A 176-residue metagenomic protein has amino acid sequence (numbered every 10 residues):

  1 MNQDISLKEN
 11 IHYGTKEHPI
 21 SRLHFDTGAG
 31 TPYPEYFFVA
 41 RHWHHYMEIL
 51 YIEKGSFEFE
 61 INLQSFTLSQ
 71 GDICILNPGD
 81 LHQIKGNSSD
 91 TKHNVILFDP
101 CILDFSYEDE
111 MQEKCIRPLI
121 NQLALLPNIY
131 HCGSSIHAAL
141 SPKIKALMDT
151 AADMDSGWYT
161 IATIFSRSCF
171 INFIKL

Functional and structural regions predicted by a protein language model:
M1-D72, E113-K114, A124-N128: Generic protein-terminus/edge-of-domain signal
N2-T27, K85-M148: A hydrophobic/aromatic-rich effector-binding and dimerization subdomain of bacterial HTH-type transcriptional regulators
P34-W43, K85-N87, Y107-E108, W158: Short histidine-centered beta-strand/loop micro-motifs that create catalytic or ligand/metal-coordination sites
E53, P78, S88-D90: Short loop/turn positions at the edges of beta-strands in beta-sheet-rich folds
S56-E58, C74, P78-I84, I102-D104: Histidine-centered metal-chelating micro-motifs
L63-S65, D80, S88, P100: A short beta-strand motif that forms part of the nucleic acid-binding face of small beta-barrel RNA-binding folds
H131-L176: An amphipathic alpha-helical interaction segment
